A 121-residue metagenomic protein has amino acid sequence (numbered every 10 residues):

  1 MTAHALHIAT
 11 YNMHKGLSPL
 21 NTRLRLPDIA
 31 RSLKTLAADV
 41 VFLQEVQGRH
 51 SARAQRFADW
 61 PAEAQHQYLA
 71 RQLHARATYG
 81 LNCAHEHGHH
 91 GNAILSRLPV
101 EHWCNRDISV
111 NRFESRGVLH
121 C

Functional and structural regions predicted by a protein language model:
M1-Q72, A77-Y79, C83-H89: N-terminal, active-site-proximal structural segment of metallo-dependent hydrolase catalytic domains
H7, G91-A93, S115-C121: Short beta-strand micro-motifs in enzyme catalytic cores
D59-W60, L95-L98: Short, hinge-like loop/turn segments at secondary-structure boundaries
H87-A93, H102: Catalytic-site neighborhoods of secreted/periplasmic enzymes that process anionic sulfate/phosphate groups
L98-C121: Active-site catalytic loop in hydrolytic enzyme cores
